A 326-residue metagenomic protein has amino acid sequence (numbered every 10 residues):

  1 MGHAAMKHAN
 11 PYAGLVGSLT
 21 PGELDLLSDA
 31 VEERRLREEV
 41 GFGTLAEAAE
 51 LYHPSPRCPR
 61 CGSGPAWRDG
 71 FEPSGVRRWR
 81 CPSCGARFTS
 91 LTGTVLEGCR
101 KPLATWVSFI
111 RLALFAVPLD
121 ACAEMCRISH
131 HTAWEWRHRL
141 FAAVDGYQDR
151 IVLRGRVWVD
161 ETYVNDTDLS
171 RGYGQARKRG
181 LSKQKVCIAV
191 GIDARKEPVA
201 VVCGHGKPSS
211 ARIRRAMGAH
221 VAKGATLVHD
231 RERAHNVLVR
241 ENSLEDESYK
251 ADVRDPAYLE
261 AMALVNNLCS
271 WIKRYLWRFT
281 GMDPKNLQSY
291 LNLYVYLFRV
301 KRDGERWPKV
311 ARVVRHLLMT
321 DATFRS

Functional and structural regions predicted by a protein language model:
M1-S326: Residue-level recognition of single "structural anchor" positions that define or cap local secondary structure
